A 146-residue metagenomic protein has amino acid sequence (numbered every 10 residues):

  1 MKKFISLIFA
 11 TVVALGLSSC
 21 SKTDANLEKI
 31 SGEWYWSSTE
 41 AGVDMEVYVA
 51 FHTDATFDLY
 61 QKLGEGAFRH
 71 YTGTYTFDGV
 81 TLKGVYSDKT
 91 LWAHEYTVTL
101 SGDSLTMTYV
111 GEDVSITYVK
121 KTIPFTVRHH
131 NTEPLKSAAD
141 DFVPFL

Functional and structural regions predicted by a protein language model:
M1-S19: Sec-dependent bacterial lipoprotein signal peptides
C20-H70, D78-L146: Lipid interaction determinants
